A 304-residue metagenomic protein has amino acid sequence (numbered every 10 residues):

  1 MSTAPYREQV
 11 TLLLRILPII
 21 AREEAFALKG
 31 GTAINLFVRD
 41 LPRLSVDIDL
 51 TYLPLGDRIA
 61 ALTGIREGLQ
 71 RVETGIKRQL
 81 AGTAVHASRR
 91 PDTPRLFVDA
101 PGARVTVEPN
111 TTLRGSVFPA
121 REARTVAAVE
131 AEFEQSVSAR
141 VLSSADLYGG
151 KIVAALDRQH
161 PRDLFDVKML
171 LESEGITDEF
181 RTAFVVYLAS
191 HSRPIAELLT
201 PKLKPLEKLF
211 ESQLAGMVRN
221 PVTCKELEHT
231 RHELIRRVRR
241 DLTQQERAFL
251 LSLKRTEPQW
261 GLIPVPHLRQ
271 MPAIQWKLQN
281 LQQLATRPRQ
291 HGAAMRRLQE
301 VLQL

Functional and structural regions predicted by a protein language model:
M1-L304: Compositionally biased terminal segments of proteins
